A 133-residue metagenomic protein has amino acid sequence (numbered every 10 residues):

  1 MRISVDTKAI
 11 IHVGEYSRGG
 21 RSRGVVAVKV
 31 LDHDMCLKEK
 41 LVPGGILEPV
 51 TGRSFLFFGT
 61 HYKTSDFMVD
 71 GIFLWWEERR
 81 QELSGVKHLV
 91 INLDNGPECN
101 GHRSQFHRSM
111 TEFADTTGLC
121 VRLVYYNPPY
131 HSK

Functional and structural regions predicted by a protein language model:
M1, K87-I91, R122: Hydrophobic beta-strand segments of well-ordered beta-sheets in folded domains
M1-R18: Active-site- or DNA-interface-adjacent structural scaffold in DNA-acting proteins
I3-V5, F55, V124: Hydrophobic/aromatic beta-strand patches that form the interior of the parallel beta-sheet core in alpha/beta enzyme
V13-Y16, C99-R108, K133: A short acidic (Asp/Glu
G24-V26: A contiguous, basic/glycine-rich beta-loop/short-helix subdomain that forms a polymer-engagement track
K29-N92, P97: Electropositive, glycine- and tryptophan-enriched low-complexity nucleic-acid-binding patches
F106-V124: Two-metal-ion acidic nuclease core segments, chiefly of the RNase H-like superfamily
V124-K133: RNase H-like two-metal-ion nuclease catalytic core shared by retroviral integrases and related mobile-element nucleases
